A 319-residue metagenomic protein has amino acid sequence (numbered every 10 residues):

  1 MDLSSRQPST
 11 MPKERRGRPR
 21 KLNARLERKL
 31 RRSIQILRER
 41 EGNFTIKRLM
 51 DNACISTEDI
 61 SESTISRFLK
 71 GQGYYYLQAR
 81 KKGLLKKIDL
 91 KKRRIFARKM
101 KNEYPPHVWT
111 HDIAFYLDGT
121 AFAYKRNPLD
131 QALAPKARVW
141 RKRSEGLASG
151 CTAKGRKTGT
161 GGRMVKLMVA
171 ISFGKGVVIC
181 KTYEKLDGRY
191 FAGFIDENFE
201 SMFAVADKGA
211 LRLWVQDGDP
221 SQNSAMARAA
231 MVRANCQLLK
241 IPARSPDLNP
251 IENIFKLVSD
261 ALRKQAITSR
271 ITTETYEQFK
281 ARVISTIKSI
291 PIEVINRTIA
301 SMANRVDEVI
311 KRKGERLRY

Functional and structural regions predicted by a protein language model:
D2-R6, I36-K91, I113-F115, G119-D130: Conserved short alpha-helical interface segments
M11-T64, R98-W109: A short, amphipathic alpha-helix used for macromolecular contacts
K13-R20, G83, V139-K142, G155: Arg/Lys-rich, glycine/proline-spaced intrinsically disordered segments in nuclear chromatin/transcription regulators
R20-K21, Q216-G218, A225, K240-R263: RNase H-like two-metal-ion nuclease catalytic core shared by retroviral integrases and related mobile-element nucleases
T64, T110-D112, I251-Y319: C-terminal anion-handling pockets and recognition modules
R93-E197: Extended, low-complexity cationic-aromatic segments
L117-G119, K208-Q222, L248-N249: Acidic/histidine-rich, metal-coordinating catalytic segments
F191-L213: Short, basic/hydrophobic alpha-helical segments
